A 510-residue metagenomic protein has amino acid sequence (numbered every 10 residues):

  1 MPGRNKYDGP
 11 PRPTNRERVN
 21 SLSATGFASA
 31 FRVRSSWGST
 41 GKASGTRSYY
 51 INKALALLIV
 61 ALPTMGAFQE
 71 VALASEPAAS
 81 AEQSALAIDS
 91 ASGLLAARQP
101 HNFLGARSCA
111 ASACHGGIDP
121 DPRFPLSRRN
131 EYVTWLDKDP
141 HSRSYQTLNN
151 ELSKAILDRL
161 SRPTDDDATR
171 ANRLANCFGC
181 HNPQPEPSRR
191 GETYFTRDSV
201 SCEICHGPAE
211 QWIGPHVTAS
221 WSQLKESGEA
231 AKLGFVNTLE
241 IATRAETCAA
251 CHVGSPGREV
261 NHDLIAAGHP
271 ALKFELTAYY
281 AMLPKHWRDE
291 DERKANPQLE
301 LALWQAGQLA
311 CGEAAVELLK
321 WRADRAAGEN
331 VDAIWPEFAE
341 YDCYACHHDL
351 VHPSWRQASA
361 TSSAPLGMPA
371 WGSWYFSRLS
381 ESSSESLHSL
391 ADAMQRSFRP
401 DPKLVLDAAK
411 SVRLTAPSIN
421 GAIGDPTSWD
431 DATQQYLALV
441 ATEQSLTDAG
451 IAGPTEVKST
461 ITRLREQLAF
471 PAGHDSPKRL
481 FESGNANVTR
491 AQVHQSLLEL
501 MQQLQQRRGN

Functional and structural regions predicted by a protein language model:
G3, D8, R12-P13, S21-T25 (+2 more regions): Short, low-complexity intrinsically disordered segments enriched in A/P/G/S/L with frequent Arg, especially at protein
Y7, Y49-Y50, Q69, Q83: Low-complexity, intrinsically disordered or signal/transmembrane-proximal segments
A54-A67: Bacterial N-terminal signal peptides
M65-A81: Signal peptide processing junction and immediate N-terminal pro/mature segment of secreted/exported proteins
P77, E82-A97, I118-R162, T193-V200 (+4 more regions): Primarily the internal scaffold of c-type cytochrome electron-transfer domains, especially repeated/multiheme c-type
N102, A106-A111, R170, L174 (+3 more regions): Residues immediately within or flanking Cys/His clusters that coordinate Zn2+ in small zinc-binding modules
S161-V200: Post-signal peptide N-terminal segment of secreted/secretory-pathway proteins
P417, G421-N510: A cross-kingdom marker for long, charged
